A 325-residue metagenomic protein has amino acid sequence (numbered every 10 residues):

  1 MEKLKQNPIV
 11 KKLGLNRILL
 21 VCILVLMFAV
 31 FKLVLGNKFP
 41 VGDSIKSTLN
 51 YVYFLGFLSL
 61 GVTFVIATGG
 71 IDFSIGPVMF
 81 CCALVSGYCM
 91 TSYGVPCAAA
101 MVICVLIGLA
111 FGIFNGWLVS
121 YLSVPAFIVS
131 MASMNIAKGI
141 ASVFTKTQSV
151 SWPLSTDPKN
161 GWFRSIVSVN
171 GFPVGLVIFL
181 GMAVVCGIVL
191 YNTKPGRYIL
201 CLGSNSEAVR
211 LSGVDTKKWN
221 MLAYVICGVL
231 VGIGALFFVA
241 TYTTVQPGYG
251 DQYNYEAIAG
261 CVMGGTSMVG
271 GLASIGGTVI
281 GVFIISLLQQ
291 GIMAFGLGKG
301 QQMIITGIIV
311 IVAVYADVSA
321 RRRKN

Functional and structural regions predicted by a protein language model:
E2-S59, Y93-A99, V214, N325: Membrane-interfacial amphipathic/re-entrant helices at transmembrane-helix boundaries
V25-P40, T68, F144-T145, G187-K194 (+1 more regions): Structural signal for alpha-helical transmembrane segments and their membrane-water exit/capping regions in multi-pass
F28-L33, N37, V41-Y93, L118-S123 (+2 more regions): Single transmembrane alpha-helix segments in multi-pass membrane proteins
G94-M134, I280-G281: Alpha-helical transmembrane segments within multi-pass membrane transporters and channels
P96, A100-M101, A110-N115, V119 (+1 more regions): Helix-loop-helix "hairpin" substructures at the membrane interface of multi-pass membrane proteins
A126-T193, W219-L222, T241-G250, Q301: Transmembrane helix-bundle core of multi-pass membrane transporters and related energy-transducing complexes
Y191-R197, V318-N325: Membrane-interface capping segments at transmembrane-helix boundaries
V231, T241-G307: Transmembrane alpha-helical segments in multi-pass inner-membrane proteins
